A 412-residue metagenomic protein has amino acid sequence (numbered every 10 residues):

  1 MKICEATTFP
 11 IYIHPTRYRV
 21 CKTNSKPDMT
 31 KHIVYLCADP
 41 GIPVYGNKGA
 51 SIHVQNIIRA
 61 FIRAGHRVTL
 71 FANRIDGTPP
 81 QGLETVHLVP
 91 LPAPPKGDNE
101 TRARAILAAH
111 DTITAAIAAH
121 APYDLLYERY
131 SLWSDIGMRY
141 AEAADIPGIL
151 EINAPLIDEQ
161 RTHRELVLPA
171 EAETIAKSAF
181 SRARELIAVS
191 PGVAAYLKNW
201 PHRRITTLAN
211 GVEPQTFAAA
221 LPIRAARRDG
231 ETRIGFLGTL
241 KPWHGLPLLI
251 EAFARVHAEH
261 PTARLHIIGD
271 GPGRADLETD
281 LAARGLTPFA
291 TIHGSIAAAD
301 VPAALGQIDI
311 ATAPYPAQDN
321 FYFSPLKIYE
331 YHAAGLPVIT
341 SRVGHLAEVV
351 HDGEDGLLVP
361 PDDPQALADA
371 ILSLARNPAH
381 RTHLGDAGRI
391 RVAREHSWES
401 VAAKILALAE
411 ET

Functional and structural regions predicted by a protein language model:
Y18-P79, E185, V256: N-terminal subdomain of nucleotide-sugar transferases
V34-L36, I187, A226-F253, H266: Conserved donor-binding/catalytic core segment of Leloir-type glycosyltransferases
A115, E142, L156, V167-L186: Membrane-proximal helix-turn-helix segments that form the acceptor-binding/catalytic region of lipid-linked
G192, G211: Carbohydrate-associated surface elements
H244, A299-A304, A311-E330, T340-E348: Nucleotide-sugar-dependent
T262, A366, S373, H380-R394 (+1 more regions): A short, well-ordered alpha-helix in the C-terminal region of glycosyltransferases
D276-P302: Nucleotide-activated donor-binding/catalytic signature segment of Leloir-type glycosyltransferases, i.e., the conserved
D352-G353, L357-P364, S373-P378: Conserved acidic donor-binding segment of nucleotide-sugar-dependent glycosyltransferases
